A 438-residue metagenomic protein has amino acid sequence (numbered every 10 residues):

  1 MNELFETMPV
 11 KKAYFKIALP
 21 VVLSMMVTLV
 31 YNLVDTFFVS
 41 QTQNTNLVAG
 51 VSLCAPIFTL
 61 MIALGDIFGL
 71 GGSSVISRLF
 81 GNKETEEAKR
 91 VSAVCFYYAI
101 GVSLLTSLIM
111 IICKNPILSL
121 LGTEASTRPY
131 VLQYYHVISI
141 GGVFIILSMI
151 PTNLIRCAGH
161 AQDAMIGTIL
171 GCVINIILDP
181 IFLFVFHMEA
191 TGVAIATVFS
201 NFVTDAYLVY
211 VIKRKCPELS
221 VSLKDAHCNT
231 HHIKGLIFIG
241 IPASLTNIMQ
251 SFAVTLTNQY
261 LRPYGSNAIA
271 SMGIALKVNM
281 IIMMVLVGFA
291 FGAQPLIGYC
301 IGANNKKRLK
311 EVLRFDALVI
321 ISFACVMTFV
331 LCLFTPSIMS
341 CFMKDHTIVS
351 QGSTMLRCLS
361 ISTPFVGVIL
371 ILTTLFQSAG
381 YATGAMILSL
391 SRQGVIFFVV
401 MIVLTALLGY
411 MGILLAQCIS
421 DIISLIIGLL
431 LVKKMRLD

Functional and structural regions predicted by a protein language model:
M1-A18, I76-V143, V185-I241, I297-S362 (+1 more regions): Short alpha-helical transmembrane segments in multi-pass integral membrane proteins
E6-F37, Q41-T42, P56-G71, V75 (+7 more regions): N-terminal transmembrane alpha-helices
F15, V30-Y31, F68, I109-C113 (+13 more regions): Residue-level signal for transmembrane alpha-helical positions in Major Facilitator Superfamily
K16-D35, V137, G171, S200-T204 (+3 more regions): Transmembrane helical elements of multi-pass membrane transporters/channels
M26, V30-V48, L118-A125, I181-A190 (+4 more regions): Helix-terminus/linker motif at the lipid-water interface of multi-pass membrane proteins
V48-L108, I145-A164, S271-F329, L333-T335 (+1 more regions): Small-residue-rich hydrophobic transmembrane alpha-helices
L60, N175-P180, D205-V209, I281-M284 (+3 more regions): Hydrophobic transmembrane alpha-helices of multi-pass small-molecule transporters
I138-R156, A164-C172, V193-L208, V287-A290 (+3 more regions): Short runs within selected transmembrane alpha-helices of multi-pass transporters and secretion channels
